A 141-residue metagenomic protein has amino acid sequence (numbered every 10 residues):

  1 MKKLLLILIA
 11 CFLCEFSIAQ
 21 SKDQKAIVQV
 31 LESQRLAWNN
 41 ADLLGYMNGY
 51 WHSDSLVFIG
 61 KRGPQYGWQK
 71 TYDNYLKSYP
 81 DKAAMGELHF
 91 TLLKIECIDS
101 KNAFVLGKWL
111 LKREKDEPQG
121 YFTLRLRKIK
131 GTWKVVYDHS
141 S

Functional and structural regions predicted by a protein language model:
M1-L4: Positively charged n-region of N-terminal signal peptides that target proteins for export
L8-G49: Short, low-complexity N-terminal intrinsically disordered segments enriched in polar/charged residues
Q34, Y46-M47, S55-L56, T71 (+2 more regions): Hydrophobic pocket/interface hotspot
H52, I98-D99, I129: Structural motif
S53-Y66, P80-A83: A short gly/proline-enriched turn/hairpin at secondary-structure junctions
R62, K94, K108-W109, L124 (+1 more regions): A mature extracytoplasmic/lumenal domain signature
K70-E114: Surface-exposed, charged secondary-structure patches
Q119-S141: Short beta-strand edge/turn micro-motifs at domain boundaries
